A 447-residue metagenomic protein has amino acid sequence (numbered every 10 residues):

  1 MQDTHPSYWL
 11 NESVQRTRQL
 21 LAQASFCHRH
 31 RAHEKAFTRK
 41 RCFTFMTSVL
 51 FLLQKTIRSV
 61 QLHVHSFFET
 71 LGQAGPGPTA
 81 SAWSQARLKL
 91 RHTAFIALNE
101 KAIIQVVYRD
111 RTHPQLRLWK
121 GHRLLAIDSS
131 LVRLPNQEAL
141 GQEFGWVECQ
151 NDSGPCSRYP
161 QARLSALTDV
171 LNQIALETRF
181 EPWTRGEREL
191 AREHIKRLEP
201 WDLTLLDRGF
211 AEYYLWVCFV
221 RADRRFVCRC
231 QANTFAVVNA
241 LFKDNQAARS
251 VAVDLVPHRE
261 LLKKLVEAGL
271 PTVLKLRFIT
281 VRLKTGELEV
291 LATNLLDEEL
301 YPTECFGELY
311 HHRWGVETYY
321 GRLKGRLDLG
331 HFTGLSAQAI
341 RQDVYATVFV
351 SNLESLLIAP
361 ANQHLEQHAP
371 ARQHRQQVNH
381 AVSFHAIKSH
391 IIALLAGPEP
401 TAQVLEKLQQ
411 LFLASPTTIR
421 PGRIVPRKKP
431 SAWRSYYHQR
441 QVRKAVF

Functional and structural regions predicted by a protein language model:
M1-V64, A82-L90, A97-A102, V106 (+3 more regions): Single, function-defining residue in the core of a domain
V60-P76: DNA-recognition alpha helix
H113-L118: Short boundary motifs at domain starts and secondary-structure transition points
